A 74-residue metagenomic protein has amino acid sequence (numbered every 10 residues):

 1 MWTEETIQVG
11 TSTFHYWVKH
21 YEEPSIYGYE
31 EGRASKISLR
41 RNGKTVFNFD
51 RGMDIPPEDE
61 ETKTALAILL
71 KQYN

Functional and structural regions predicted by a protein language model:
M1-E23: Negatively charged, low-complexity tracts enriched in Asp/Glu with abundant Ser/Thr
E4-E5, E22-E23, E30-E31, E58-E61: Glutamate identity and glutamate-enriched acidic tracts
V9-S12, P24, N42-K44, I68: Alpha-helical structural elements
W17-M53: A short, structured beta-strand/loop element
R41-N74: Mixed-charge, Lys/Arg-enriched low-complexity segments
